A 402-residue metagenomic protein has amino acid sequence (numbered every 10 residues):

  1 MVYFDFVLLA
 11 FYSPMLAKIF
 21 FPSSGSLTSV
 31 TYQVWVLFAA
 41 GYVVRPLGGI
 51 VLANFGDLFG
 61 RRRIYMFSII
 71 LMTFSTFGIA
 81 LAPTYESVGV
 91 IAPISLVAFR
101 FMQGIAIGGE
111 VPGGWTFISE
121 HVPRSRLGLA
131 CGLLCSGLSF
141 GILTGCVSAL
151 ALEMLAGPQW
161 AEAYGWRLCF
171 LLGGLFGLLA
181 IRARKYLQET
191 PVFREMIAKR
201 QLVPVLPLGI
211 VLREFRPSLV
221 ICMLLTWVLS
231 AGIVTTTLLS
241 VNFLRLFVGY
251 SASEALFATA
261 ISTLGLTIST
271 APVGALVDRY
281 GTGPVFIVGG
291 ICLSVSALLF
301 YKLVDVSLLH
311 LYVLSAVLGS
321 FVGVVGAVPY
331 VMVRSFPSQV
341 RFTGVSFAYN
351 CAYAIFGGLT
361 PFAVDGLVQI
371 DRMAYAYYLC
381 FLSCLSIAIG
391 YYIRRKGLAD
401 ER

Functional and structural regions predicted by a protein language model:
A10, R216-L266, G357-T360: Extracytoplasmic gate region of multi-pass secondary transporters
S13-L47: Extracellular/periplasmic helix-loop-helix junction of adjacent transmembrane segments in MFS-like secondary
G49-G60, T270-G281: Helix-to-loop junctions at the C-terminal end of transmembrane segments in multipass secondary transporters
L58-I69, R279-G290: Cytoplasmic membrane-interface "Motif A"-like loop-to-helix N-cap segments of 12-TM Major Facilitator Superfamily
I70-G89, I291-D305: C-terminal ends and interior cores of transmembrane alpha-helices in multi-pass membrane transporters/permeases
G128-E153, A348-T360: Glycine-rich segments within core transmembrane alpha-helices of 12-TM secondary carriers
A180-L187, V331, L382-R402: Multi-pass alpha-helical transporter architecture, strongest for 12-TM Major Facilitator/SLC carriers used
G283-A327: C-terminal transmembrane helical hairpin of 12-TM major facilitator-type secondary transporters
